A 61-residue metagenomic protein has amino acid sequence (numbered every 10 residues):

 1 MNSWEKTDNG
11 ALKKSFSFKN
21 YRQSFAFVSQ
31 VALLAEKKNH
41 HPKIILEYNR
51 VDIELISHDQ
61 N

Functional and structural regions predicted by a protein language model:
M1-A11: Short aromatic-glycine-(Arg/Gly/Cys) micro-motifs in beta-strand/loop hairpins
A11-K19: Short, well-ordered beta-strand elements within core beta-sheets of diverse protein domains
S24: Flexible nucleotide-interacting loop at or near the entrance of a catalytic core
F27-V31: Short amphipathic alpha-helices in soluble, non-transmembrane regions that often serve as interface/regulatory elements
L34: Basic/aromatic-enriched alpha-helical hairpins
K37-I45: A short N-terminal helical cap/helix-turn-helix that marks the beginning of AMP-binding/adenylate-forming
L46-R50: Short Gly/Ser/Thr- and Asp/Glu-enriched loop/turn motifs at secondary-structure junctions
I53-N61: C-terminal structural segments of small proteins and small subunits
